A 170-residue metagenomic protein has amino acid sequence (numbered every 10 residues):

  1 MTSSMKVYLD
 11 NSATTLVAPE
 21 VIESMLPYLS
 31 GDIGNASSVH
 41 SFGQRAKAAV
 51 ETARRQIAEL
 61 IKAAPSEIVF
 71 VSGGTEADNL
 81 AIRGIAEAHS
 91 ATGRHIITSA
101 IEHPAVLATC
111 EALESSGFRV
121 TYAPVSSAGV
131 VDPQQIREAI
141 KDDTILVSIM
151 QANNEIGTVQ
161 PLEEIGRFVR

Functional and structural regions predicted by a protein language model:
M1-R170: Pyridoxal 5′-phosphate
